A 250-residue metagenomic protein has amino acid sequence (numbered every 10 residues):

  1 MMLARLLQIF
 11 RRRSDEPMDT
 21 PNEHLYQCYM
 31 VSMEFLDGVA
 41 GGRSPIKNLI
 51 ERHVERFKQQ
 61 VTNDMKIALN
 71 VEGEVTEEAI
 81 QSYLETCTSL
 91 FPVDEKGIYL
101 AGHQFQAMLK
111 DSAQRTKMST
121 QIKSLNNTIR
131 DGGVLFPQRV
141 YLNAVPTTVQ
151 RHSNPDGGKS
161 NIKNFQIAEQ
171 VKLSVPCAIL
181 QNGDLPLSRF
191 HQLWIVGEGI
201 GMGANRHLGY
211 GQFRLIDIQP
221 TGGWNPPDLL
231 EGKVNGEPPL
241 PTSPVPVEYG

Functional and structural regions predicted by a protein language model:
M1-G250: RNA-interacting cores
